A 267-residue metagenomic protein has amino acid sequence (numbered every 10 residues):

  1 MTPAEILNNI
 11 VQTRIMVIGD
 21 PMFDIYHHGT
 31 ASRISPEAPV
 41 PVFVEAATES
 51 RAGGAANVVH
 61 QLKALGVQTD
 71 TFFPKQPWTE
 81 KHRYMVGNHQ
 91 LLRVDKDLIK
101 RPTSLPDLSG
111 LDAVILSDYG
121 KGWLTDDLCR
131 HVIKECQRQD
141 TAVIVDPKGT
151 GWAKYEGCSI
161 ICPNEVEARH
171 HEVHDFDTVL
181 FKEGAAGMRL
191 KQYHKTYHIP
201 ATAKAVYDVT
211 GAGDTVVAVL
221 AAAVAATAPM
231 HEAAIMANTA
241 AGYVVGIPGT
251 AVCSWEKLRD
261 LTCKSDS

Functional and structural regions predicted by a protein language model:
M1-M16, L105-P106, W152-A153: Short amphipathic alpha-helices and their capping/turn segments at secondary-structure boundaries
Q12-I15, F23-L116, D126-D127, A251-S267: Conserved N-terminal subdomain of the carbohydrate kinase-like
I18-G19, N164: A secondary-structure boundary/capping signal
G19, F73, P147, E183: Short beta-strand/turn micro-motifs composed of small residues that flank or help shape donor/cofactor-binding pockets
D20-P21, Y119, T215: Active-site metal-binding loops of divalent metal-dependent hydrolases
S32-I34, A38, Y84, N88-D97 (+2 more regions): Conserved beta-alpha-beta core of the PfkB/ribokinase-like small-molecule kinase fold
G110, D127-I144, W152-G157, H170-S267: Conserved phosphate-binding/catalytic region of the ribokinase-like
